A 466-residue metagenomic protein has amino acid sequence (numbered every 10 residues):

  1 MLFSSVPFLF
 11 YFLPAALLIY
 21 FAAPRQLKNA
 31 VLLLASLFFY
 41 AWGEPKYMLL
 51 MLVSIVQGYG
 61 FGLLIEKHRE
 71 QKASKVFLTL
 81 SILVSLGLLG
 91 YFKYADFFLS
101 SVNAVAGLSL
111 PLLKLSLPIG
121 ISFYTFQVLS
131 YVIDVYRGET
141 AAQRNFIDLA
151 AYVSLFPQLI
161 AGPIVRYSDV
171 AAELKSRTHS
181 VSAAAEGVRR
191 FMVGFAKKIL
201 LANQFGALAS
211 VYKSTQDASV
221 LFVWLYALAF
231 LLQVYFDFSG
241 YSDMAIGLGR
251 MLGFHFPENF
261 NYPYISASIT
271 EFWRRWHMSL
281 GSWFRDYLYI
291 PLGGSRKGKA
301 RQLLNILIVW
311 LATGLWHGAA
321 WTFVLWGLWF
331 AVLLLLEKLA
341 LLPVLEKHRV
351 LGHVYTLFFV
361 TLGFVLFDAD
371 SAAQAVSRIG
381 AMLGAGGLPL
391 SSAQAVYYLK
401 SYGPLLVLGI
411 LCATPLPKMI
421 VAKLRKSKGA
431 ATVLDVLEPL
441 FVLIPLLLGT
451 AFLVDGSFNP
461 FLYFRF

Functional and structural regions predicted by a protein language model:
M1-R465: Membrane-embedded transmembrane alpha-helical bundles that form the catalytic cores of multi-pass lipid-modifying
